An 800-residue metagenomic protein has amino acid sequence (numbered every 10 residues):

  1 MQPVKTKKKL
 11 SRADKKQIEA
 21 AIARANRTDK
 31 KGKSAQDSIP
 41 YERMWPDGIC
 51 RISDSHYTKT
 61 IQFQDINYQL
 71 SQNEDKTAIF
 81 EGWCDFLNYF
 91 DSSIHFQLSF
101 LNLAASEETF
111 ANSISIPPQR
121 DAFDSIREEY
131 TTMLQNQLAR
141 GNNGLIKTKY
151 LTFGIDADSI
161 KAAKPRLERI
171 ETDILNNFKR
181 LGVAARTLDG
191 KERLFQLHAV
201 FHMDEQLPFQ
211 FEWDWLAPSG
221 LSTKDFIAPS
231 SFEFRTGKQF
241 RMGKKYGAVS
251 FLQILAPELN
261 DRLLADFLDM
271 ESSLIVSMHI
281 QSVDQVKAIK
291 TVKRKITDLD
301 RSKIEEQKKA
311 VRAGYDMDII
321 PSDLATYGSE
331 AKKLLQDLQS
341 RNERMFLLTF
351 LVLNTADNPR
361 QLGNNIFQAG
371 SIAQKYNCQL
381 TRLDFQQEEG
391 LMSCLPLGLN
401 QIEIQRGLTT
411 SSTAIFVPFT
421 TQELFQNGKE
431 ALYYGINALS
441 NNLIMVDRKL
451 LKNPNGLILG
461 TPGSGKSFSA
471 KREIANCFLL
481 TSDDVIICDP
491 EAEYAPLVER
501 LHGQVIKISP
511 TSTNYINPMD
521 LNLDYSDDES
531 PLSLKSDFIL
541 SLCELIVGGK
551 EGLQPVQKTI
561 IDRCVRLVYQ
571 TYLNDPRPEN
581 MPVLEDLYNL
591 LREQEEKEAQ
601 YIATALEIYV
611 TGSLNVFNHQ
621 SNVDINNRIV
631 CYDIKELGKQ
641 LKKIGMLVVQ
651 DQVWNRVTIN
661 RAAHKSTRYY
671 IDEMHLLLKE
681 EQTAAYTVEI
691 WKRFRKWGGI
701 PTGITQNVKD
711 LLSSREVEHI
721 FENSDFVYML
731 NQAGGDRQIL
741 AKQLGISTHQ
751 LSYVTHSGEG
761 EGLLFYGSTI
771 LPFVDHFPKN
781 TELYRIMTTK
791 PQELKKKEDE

Functional and structural regions predicted by a protein language model:
M1-T421: Extended, folded cores of ATP/NTP-driven motor/assembly subunits in large transport and secretion machines
I66, N73-S92, S99, L103 (+11 more regions): P-loop NTPase motor domains
I458: Hydrophobic anchor at the beta1->P-loop junction of P-loop NTPases
K466: Conserved lysine of the Walker
S469: Hydrophobic positions on the alpha1 helix immediately C-terminal to the Walker A/P-loop
N476-I486: Post-Walker A helix-loop "phosphate-sensing" segment adjacent to the P-loop in P-loop NTPases
H502-I506, E716-M729: A short helix-turn-beta junction within AAA+ P-loop NTPase domains corresponding to the substrate/partner-engaging
L744-D799: Conserved P-loop NTPase
